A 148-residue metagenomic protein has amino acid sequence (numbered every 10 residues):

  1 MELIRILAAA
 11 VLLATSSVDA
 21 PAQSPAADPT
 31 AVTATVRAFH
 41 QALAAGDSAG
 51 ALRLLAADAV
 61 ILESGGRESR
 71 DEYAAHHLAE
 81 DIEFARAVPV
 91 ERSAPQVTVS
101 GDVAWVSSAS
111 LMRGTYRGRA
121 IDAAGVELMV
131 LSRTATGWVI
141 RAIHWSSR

Functional and structural regions predicted by a protein language model:
M1-L7: Bacterial N-terminal signal peptides that target proteins for export
L12-A57, V139: Short, low-complexity N-terminal intrinsically disordered segments enriched in polar/charged residues
S48-V99: A solvent-exposed, acidic/Ser-Thr-rich amphipathic alpha-helical stretch
L55, I61, A104-M112: Short, well-ordered beta-strand segments in beta-rich or mixed alpha/beta enzyme and ligand-binding folds
Y73, R92-V97, S110-M112, V126-S132: Hydrophobic/aromatic beta-strand elements that line small-molecule binding cavities or substrate pockets in beta-rich
I82-A85, R113-D122: Short, cysteine-centered beta-strand-loop-beta hairpins and adjacent loop/turn segments enriched in charged/polar
V97-A104, R119, L131-G137: A short, structured loop/turn motif at beta-sheet edges
A124-R148: Short beta-strand edge/turn micro-motifs at domain boundaries
